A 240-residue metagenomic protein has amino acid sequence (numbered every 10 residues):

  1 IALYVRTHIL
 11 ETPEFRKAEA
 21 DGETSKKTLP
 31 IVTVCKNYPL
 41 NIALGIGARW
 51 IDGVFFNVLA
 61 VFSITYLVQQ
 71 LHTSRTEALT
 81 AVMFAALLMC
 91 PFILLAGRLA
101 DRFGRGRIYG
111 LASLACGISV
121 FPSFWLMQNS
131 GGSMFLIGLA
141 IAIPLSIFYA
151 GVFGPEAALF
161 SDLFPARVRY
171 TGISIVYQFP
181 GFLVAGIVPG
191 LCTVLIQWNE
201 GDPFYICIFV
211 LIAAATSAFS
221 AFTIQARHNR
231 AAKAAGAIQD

Functional and structural regions predicted by a protein language model:
A2-T7, L159, L211-D240: Multi-pass alpha-helical transporter architecture, strongest for 12-TM Major Facilitator/SLC carriers used
T7-P30, K233-A237: Flexible cytoplasmic inter-helical loops of multi-pass small-molecule transporters
P39-A86, V184-P189: Extracytoplasmic gate region of multi-pass secondary transporters
I93-R105: Helix-to-loop junctions at the C-terminal end of transmembrane segments in multipass secondary transporters
R102-L114: Cytoplasmic membrane-interface "Motif A"-like loop-to-helix N-cap segments of 12-TM Major Facilitator Superfamily
L114-G131: C-terminal ends and interior cores of transmembrane alpha-helices in multi-pass membrane transporters/permeases
R167-Q197: A late C-terminal transmembrane helix in Major Facilitator Superfamily
V194-I212: A membrane-interface helix-boundary motif in multi-pass transporters
